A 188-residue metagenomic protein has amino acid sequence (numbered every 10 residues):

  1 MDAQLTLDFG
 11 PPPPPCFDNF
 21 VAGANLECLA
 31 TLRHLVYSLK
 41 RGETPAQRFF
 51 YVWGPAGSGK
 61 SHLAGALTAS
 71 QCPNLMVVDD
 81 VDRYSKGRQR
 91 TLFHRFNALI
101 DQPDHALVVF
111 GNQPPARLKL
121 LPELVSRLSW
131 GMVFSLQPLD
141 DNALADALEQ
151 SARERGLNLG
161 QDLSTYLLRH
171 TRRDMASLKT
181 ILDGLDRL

Functional and structural regions predicted by a protein language model:
L7-L29, Y166: Dynamic helix-loop-helix/coil hinge segments at AAA+ ATPase domain boundaries and subdomain interfaces
G23, H34-Q47: Phosphate-binding P-loop
T44-H62: Walker A/P-loop nucleotide-binding motif
C72-A98, A106-Q113: Conserved P-loop NTPase "ATPase switch" module shared by AAA+ and STAND
P115-S129: Short regulatory helix/loop adjacent to the ATP-binding pocket of P-loop NTPases
G131-A143: Conserved AAA+ ATPase "SRH/arginine-finger" region at the nucleotide-binding site
D140-G160: Conserved small helical "lid"/interfacial subdomain of P-loop NTPases
T165-R169, A176-L188: C-terminal helical "lid" of AAA+/P-loop NTPase domains
